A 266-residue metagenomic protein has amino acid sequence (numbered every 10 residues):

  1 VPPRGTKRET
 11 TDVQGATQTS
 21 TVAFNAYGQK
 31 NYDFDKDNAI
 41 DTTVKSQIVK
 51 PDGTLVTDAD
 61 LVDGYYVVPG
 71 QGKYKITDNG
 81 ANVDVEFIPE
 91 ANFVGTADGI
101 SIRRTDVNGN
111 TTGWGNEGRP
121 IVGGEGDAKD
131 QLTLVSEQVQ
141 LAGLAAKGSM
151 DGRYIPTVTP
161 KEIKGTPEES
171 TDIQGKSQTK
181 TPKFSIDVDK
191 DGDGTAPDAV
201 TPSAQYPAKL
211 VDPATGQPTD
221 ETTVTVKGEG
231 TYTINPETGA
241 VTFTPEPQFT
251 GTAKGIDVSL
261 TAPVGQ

Functional and structural regions predicted by a protein language model:
V1-A59, Q138-G216: Extracellular ectodomain surface segments
G64-V135, T219-Q266: Acidic, turn/loop-rich segments in luminal/extracellular domains of secretory-pathway and cell-surface proteins
